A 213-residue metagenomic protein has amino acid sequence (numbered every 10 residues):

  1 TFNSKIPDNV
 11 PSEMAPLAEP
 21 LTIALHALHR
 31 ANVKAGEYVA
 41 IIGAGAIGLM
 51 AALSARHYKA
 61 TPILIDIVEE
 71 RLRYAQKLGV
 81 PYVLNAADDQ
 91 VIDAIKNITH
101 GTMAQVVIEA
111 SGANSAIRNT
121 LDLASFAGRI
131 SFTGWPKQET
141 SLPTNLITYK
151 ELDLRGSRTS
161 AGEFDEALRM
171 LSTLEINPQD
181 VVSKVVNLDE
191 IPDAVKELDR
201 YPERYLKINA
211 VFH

Functional and structural regions predicted by a protein language model:
T1-N3: Glycine-rich phosphate/adenylate-binding loop and adjacent beta-alpha elements of nucleotide- or dinucleotide-binding
V10-D88: Mid-domain Rossmann-like dinucleotide-binding core that forms the NAD(H)/NADP(H) cofactor-binding site
A31, R73, L78-D153: Glycine-rich cofactor phosphate-binding loops and adjacent beta1-alpha1 units of small-molecule cofactor enzyme domains
A40, I63, R129-S131, R155 (+1 more regions): Structural detector of well-ordered beta-strand residues that form the stable sheet scaffold of enzyme domains
D66-I67, G134, R158: Conserved acidic E/D residue at the C-terminus of a beta-strand in Rossmann-like folds
R118-D122, A161, D165-H213: C-terminal hydrophobic helical "lid"/dimerization subdomain of Rossmann-like NAD(P)H-dependent oxidoreductases
